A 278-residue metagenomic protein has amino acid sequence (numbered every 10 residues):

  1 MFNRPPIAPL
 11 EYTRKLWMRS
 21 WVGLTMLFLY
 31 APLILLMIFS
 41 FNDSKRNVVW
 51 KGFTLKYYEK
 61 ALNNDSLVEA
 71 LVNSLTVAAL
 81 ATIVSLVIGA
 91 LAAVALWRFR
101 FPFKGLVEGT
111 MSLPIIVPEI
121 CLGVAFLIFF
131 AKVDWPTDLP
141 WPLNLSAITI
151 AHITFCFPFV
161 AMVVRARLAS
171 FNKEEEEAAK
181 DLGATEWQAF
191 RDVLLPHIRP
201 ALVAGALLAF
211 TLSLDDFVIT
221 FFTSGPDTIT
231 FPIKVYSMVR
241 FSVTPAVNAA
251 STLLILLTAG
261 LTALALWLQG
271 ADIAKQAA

Functional and structural regions predicted by a protein language model:
M1-T13, L80-M111, V124, A131 (+2 more regions): Transmembrane-helix boundary motif in ABC transporter permease subunits
F2, A31-D65, F129, F221-P226 (+1 more regions): Short membrane-interfacial helix/loop motifs at transmembrane-helix boundaries
F2-P6, L10-S20, F103, R165-K180 (+2 more regions): C-terminal transmembrane helix and the adjacent membrane-cytosol boundary/short C-terminal tail of inner/organellar
R4-A8, R46-K51, L55, F103 (+3 more regions): Membrane-interfacial helix termini and adjacent extracytoplasmic/periplasmic loops of multi-pass transporters
R4-R14, Y57-L67, L214, T220-A271: Interhelical loop and adjacent transmembrane-helix boundary motif in polytopic membrane transport permeases
S20-W21, M26-L33, L113, V160-N172 (+1 more regions): Transmembrane alpha-helices
A31-I34, I38, V87-L91, V124 (+7 more regions): Membrane-embedded alpha-helices of multi-pass transport/permease systems
S66-V77, A131-F159, A201, A206 (+1 more regions): Loop-to-helix entry region at the N-terminal start of transmembrane alpha-helices in multi-pass membrane transporters
